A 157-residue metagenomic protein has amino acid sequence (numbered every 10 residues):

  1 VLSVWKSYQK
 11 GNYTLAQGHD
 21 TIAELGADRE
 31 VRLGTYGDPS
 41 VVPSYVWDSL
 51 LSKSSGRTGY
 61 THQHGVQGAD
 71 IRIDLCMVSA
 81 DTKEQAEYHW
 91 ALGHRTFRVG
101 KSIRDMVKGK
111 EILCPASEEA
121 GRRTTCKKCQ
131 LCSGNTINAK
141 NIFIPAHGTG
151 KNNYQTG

Functional and structural regions predicted by a protein language model:
V1-G157: Class I S-adenosyl-L-methionine
